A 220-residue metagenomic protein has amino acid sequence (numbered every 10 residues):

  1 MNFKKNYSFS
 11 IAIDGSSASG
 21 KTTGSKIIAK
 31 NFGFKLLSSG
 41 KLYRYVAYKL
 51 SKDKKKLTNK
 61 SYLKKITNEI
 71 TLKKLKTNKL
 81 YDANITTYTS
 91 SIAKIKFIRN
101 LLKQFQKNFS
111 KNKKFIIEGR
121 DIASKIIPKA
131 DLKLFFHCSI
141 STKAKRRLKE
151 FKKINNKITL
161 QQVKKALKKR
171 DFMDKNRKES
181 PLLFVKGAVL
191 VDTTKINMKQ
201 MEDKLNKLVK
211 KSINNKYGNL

Functional and structural regions predicted by a protein language model:
M1-N6, L80, Q104, L148-I154 (+1 more regions): NTP-dependent small-molecule kinase module
I11-I13: Hydrophobic anchor at the beta1->P-loop junction of P-loop NTPases
S17: The conserved Walker
T22: Walker A/P-loop
K41-K114, D121, S141, K145 (+3 more regions): ATP-dependent small-molecule kinase phosphotransfer cores that center on conserved nucleotide phosphate-binding segments
F115, D131-F135, A188-L190: Short, well-ordered beta-strand core segments
I117-G119, A123-K125, K164, S180-A188: Glycine/charge-rich, flexible interdomain linkers and switch-proximal surface loops that mediate coupling
